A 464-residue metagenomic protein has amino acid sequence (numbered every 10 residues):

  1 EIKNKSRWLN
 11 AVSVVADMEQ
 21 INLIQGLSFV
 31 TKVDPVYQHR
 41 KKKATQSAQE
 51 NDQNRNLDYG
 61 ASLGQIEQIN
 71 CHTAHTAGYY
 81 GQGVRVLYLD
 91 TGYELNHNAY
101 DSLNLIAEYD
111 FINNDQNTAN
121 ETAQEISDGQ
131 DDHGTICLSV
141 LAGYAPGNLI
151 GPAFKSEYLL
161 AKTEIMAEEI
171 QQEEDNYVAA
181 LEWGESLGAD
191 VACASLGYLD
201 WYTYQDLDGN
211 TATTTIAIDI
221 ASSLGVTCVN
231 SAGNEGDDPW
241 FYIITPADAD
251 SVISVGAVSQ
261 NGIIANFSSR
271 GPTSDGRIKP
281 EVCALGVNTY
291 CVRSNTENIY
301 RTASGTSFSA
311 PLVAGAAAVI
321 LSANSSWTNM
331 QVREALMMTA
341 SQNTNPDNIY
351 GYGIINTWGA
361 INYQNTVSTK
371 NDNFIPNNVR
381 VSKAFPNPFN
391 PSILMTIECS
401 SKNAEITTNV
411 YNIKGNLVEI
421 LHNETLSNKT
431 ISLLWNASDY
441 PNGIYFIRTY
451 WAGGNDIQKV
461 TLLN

Functional and structural regions predicted by a protein language model:
I2-I66, H72-H75, D250: Autoinhibitory propeptides
A16-D17, V36, Y88-G92, V140-Y144 (+9 more regions): Active-site-proximal beta-strand/loop segments in catalytic clefts of secreted hydrolases
K32, T73-E173, L187-D190, S223-G225 (+5 more regions): Subtilisin-like serine protease catalytic core
L63, L187-C193, S322-N373: C-terminal subdomain of the subtilisin-like protease fold in secreted/lumenal serine endopeptidases
D90, Y109-N113, I244-S322: Extracellular S/T/G-rich loop segment that most often corresponds to the catalytic His/Ser-adjacent loop
L181-D208, S231-A232: Short acidic, glycine-rich surface-loop motifs adjacent to enzyme active sites
N210-G225: Catalytic-core regions built around general acid/base machinery
F374-F385, F389-N464: C-terminal outer-membrane/trafficking sorting elements
